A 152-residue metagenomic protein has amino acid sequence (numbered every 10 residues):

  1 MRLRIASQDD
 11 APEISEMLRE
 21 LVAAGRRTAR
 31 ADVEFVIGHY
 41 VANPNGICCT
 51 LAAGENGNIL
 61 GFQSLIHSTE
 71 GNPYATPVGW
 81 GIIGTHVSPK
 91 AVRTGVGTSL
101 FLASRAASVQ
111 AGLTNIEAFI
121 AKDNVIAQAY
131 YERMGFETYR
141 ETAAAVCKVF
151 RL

Functional and structural regions predicted by a protein language model:
R2-E16, R140: A short beta-loop-alpha structural element at the N-terminal edge of CoA-dependent acyl/N-acetyltransferase catalytic
L18, R27-L51: Active-site rim helix/loop that mediates acceptor-substrate recognition in acyltransferases
I47-L51, F62, G84, E117: Short hydrophobic/aromatic beta-strand element in the GNAT-like acyltransferase core that lines or flanks the acyl-donor
N58-H67: Conserved beta-strand in the GNAT
T76-P89, K148: Conserved acetyl-CoA binding element of GNAT-fold acetyltransferases
G84-V87, R93-A106, Q128-R133: Conserved acetyl-CoA-binding loop-helix of GNAT-fold acetyltransferases
T98, Q110, K122-R140, C147: Conserved active-site alpha-helix within GNAT-family acetyltransferase domains
S108-I120: Conserved GNAT acetyl-CoA-binding A-motif
